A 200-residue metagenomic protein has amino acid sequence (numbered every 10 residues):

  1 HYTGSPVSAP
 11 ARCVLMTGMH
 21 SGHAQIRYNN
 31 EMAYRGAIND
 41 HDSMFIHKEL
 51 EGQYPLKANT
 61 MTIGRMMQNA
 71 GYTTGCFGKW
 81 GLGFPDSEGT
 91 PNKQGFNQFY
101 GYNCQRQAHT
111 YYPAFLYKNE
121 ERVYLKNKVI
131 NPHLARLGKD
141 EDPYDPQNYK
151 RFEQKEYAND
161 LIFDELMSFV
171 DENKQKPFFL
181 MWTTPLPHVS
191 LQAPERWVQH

Functional and structural regions predicted by a protein language model:
H1-H200: Formylglycine-dependent sulfatase
